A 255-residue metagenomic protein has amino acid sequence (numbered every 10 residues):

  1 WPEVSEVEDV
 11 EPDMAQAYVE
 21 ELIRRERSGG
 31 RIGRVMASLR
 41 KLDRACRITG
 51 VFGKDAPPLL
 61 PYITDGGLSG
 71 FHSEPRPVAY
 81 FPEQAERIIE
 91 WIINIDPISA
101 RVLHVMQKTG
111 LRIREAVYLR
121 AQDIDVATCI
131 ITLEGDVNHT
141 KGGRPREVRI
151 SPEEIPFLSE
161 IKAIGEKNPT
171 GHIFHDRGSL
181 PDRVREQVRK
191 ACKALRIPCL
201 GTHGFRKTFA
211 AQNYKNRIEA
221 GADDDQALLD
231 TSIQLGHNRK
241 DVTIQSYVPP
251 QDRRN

Functional and structural regions predicted by a protein language model:
W1-S73: N-terminal core-binding DNA-recognition domain of tyrosine recombinases/integrases
G67-R87, T140-P152, P169: DNA breakage-rejoining catalytic core of tyrosine-based enzymes
P82-I113: Basic, Lys/Arg- and aromatic-enriched nucleic-acid-binding interface segment
V102-L103, R114-L119, T231: Alpha-helix N-cap/helix-start motif at helix boundaries, enriched for small hydrophobics
H104, T208-R239: C-terminal catalytic core of tyrosine-transesterase DNA break-rejoin enzymes
Y118-F157: Conserved tyrosine-mediated DNA breakage-rejoining catalytic core shared by Y-recombinases
S151-Y214: Active-site/catalytic core of tyrosine-dependent DNA strand-transfer enzymes
Q234-N255: Catalytic-site neighborhood detector that most strongly recognizes the C-terminal catalytic loop/helix of tyrosine
